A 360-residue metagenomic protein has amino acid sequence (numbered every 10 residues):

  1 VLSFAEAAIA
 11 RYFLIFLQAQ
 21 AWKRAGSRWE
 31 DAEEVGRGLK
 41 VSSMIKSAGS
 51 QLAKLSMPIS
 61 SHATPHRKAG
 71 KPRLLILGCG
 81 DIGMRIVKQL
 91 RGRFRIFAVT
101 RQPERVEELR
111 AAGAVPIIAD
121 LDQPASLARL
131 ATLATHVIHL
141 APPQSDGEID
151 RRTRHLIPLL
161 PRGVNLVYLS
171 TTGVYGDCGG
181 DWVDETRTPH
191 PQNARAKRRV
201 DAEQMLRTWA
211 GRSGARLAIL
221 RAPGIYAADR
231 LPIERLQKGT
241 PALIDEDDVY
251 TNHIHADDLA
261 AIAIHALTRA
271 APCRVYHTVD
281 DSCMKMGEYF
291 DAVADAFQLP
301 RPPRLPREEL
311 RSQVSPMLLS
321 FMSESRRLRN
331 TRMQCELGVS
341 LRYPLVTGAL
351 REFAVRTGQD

Functional and structural regions predicted by a protein language model:
S42-A112, P116-D122, H139: Hydrophobic, well-ordered beta-alpha structural blocks that scaffold small-molecule cofactor pockets
I45, I262-L318: Mid/C-terminal beta-alpha module of Rossmann-like enzyme folds, strongest in SDR-family dehydrogenases/epimerases
L130-Y168, V174, Q204: NAD(P)-cofactor binding segment of oxidoreductase domains
G179-I219: Catalytic helix-loop patch of NAD(P)-dependent Rossmann-fold dehydrogenases
V200, S213, I225-K238, H265-Y276 (+2 more regions): Glycine/proline-rich active-site loop of Rossmann-fold NAD(P)-dependent oxidoreductases
R207-T251: NAD(P)-dependent short-chain dehydrogenase/reductase
R311-S340: Conserved C-terminal active-site "lid" loop/helix of NAD(P)H-dependent oxidoreductases that clamps the redox cofactor
P344-D360: Amphipathic terminal alpha-helices
